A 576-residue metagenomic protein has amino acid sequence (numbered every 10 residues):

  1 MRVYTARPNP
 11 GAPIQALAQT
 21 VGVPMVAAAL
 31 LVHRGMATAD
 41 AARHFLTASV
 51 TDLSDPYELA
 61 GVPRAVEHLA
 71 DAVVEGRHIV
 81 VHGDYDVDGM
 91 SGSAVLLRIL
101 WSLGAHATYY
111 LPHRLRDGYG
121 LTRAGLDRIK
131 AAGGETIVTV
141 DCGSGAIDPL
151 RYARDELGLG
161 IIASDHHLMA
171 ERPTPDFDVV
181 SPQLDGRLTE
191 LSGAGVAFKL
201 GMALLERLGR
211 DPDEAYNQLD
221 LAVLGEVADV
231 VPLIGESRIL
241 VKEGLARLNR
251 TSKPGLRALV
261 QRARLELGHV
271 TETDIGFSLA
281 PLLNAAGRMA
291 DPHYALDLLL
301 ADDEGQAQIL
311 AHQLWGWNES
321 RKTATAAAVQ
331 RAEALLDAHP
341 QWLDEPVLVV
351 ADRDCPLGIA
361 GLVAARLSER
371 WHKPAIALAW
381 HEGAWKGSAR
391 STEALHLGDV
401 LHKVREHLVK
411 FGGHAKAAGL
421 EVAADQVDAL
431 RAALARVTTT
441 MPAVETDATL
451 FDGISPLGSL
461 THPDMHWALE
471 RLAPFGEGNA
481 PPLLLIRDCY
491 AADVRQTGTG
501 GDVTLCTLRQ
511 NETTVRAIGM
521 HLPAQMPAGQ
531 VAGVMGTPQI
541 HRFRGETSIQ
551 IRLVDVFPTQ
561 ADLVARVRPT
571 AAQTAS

Functional and structural regions predicted by a protein language model:
R2-A6: Non-catalytic interface/linker regions that flank or bridge core catalytic/transmembrane domains
R7-G11, A16-T136, E156, E206-Q426 (+1 more regions): Hydrophobic helix-and-loop "lid/oligomerization" segment in the mid-to-C-terminal part of catalytic domains
E67, D71-R77, G235, E304-A351 (+2 more regions): Mid-to-C-terminal polyanion-binding domains and interfaces
H106-T108, G160, D178, R516: Conserved beta-strand segments of alpha/beta enzyme cores
G125, Y152, V196-L200, L240-E243 (+2 more regions): Alpha-helical scaffold elements adjacent to nucleotide-binding pockets in ATP/GTP-utilizing enzyme cores
I129-A132, T136-V231, L401: Conserved phosphate-handling catalytic cores of large alpha/beta enzymes
H166-H167, P356, H414, V503: Histidine-centered active-site/metal-ligand motif
G195, G361, A365, V534: Short alpha-helical basic/polar micro-motif
